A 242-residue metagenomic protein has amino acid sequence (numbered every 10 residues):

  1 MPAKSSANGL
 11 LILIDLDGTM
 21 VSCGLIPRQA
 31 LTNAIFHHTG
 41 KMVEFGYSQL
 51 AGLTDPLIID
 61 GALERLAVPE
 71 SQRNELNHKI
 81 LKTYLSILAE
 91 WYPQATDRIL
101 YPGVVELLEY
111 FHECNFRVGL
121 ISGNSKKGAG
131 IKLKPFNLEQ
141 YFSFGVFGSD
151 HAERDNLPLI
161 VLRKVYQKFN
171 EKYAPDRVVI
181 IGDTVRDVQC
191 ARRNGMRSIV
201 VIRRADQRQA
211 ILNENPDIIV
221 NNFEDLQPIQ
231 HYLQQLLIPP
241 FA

Functional and structural regions predicted by a protein language model:
M1-I14, E64-P69, R177, H231-Y232 (+1 more regions): Non-catalytic pre-domain segments flanking phosphatase-related domains
P2, L13, A89-L120, G130: Short, acidic loop-to-helix structural element flanking the phosphoryl-transfer center in phosphate-processing enzymes
P2-A51, L57-D60, E64-R65, R208: Active-site neighborhood of HAD-like aspartate-dependent phosphohydrolases
I35, L85-S86: Membrane-embedded alpha-helical bundles of multi-pass transporters/translocases, especially carrier/permease families
R98, K126-V179, V185-N194: Substrate-recognition "cap/lid" segment bordering the active-site pocket of phosphatases
S122-N124: Conserved phosphate-coupling serine/threonine residues in phosphotransfer and NTP-handling enzymes
N137-G145, A210-I229: Structural recognition of alpha->loop->beta junctions
I180-I218: Acidic, Mg2+-coordinating phosphoryl-transfer loop and its flanking beta/alpha structural elements, shared across
